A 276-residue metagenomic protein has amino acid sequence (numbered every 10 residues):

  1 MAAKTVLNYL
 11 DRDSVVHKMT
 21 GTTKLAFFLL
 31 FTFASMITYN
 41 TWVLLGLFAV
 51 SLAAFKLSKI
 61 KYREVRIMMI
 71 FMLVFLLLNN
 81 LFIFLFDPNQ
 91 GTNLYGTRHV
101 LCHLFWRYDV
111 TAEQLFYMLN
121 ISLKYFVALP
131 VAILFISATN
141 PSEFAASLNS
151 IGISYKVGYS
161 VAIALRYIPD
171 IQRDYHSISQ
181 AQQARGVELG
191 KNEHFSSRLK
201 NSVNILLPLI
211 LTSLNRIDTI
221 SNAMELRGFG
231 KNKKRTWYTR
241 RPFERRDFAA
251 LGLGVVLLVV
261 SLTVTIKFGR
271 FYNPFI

Functional and structural regions predicted by a protein language model:
M1-T41, A49-L52, K56, R173-I276: Transmembrane alpha-helix interface motif
D13, M36, K59-E64, F105 (+4 more regions): Membrane-helix interfacial "entry" motifs
N40-L47, V65-I67: Short, aromatic-rich membrane-interface segments at the entry and exit of alpha-helical transmembrane domains
T41, K61-Y62, I153-V157: Membrane-helix interface segments
G46-K56, S142-S147: Hydrophobic transmembrane alpha-helix segments characteristic of membrane transport and insertion machinery
V50-I60, V74-L78: Alpha-helical transmembrane segments and their membrane-interface exit regions
M69-E188, N192-F195: Juxtamembrane/interface alpha-helical elements of multi-pass membrane proteins
